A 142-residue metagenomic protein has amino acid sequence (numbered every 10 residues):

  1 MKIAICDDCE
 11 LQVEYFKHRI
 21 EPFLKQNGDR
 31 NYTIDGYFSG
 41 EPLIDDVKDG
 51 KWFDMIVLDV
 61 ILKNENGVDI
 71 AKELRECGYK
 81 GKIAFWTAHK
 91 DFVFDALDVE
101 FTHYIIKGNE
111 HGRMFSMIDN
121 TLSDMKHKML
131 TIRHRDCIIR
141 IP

Functional and structural regions predicted by a protein language model:
D7, L58-V60: Active-site residues of response regulator receiver
E10-D35: Two-component/phosphorelay signaling modules centered on CheY-like receiver
K17, G36-M55: Acidic, metal-coordinating helix/loop segments flanking the phosphotransfer/catalytic sites of two-component signaling
S39, N66-D69: Acidic catalytic/metal-coordinating carboxylates
K63: The feature encodes the CheY-like receiver
V68-Y79: Short amphipathic alpha-helix used as the core "switch/output" element in two-component signaling
S116-P142: Conserved binding/recognition cores within well-folded domains
